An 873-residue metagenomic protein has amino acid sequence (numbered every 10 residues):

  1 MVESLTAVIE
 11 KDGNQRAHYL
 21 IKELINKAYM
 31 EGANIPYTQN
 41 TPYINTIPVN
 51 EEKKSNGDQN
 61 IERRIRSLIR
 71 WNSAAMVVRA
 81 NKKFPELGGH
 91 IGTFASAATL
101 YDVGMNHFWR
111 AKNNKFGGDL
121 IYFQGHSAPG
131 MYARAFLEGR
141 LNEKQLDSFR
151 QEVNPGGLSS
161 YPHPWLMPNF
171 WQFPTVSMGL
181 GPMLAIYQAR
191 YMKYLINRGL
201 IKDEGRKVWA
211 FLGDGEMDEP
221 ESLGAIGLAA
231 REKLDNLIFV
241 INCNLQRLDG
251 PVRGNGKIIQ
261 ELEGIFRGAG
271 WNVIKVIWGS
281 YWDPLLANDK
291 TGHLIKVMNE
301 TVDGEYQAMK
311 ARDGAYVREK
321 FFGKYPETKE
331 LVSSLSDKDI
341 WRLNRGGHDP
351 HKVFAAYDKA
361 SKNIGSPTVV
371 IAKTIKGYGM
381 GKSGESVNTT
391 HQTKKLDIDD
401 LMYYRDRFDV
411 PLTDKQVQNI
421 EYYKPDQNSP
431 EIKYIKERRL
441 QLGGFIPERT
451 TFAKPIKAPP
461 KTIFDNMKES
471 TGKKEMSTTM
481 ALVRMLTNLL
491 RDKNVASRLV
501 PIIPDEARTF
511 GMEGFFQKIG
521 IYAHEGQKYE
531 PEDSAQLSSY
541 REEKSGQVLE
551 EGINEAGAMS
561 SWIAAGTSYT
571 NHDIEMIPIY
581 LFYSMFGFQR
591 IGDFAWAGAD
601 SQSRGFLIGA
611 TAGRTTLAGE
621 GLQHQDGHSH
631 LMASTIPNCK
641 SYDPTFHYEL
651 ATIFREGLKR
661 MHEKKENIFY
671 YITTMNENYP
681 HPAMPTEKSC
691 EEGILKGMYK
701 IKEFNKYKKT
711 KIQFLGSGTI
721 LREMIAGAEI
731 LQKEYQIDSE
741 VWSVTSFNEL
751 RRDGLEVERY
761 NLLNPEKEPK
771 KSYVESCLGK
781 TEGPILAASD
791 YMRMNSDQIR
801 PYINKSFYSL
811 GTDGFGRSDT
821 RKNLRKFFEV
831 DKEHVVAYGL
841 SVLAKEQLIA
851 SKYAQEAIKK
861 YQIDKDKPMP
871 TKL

Functional and structural regions predicted by a protein language model:
M1-E138, Y404, E475-D492, A496 (+1 more regions): N-terminal amphipathic, basic-rich helices that act as targeting or association modules
S4-A7, K54-E62, A80-G89, N113-D119 (+13 more regions): Glycine- and acidic
E52-S73, F94, W109-K112, D119-L120 (+11 more regions): Non-catalytic terminal/interface segments that mediate subunit docking, oligomerization, and allosteric communication
G57-I69, S73-K83, H90-E232, N255-G256 (+5 more regions): Cofactor-binding active-site loop characterized by glycine-rich and histidine/acidic residues
Q151-P174, L180, Y194-G205, L223-N419 (+7 more regions): Thiamine diphosphate
V208, G213-E216, C243, T374 (+3 more regions): Active-site metal-binding loops of divalent metal-dependent hydrolases
A210-F211, F239, I502, I608 (+2 more regions): Residue-level marker for buried hydrophobic side chains located in beta-strands that build the well-ordered beta-sheet
A210-G213, M217, D593-R614, G619-E620: A structural-propensity feature for long, helix-poor, extended segments
